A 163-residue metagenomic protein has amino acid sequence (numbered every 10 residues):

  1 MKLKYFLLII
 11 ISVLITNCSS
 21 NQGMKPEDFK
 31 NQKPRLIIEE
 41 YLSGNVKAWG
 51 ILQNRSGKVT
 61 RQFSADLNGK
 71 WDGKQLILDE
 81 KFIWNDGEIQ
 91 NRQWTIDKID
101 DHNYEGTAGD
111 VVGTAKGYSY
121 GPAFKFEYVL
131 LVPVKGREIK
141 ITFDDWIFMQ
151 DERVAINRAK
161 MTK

Functional and structural regions predicted by a protein language model:
M1-L7: Bacterial N-terminal signal peptides that target proteins for export
L14-N17: C-terminal motif of bacterial Sec signal peptides marking the signal peptidase cleavage site
S19-N21: Bacterial signal peptide processing site
F29-N45: N-terminal helix-cap/turn-to-beta initiation motif at the start of protein domains
K30-P34, S64-A65, D110-T114, T142-D144: Short structured motifs
W49, Q53-V134: Central antiparallel beta-sheet cores of small beta-barrel/beta-sandwich binding domains
V134-K135, K140, I156: Soluble extracytoplasmic domains of inner/organellar membrane proteins
D144, M149-K163: Glycine-rich, aromatic-bearing surface loops/beta-hairpins
